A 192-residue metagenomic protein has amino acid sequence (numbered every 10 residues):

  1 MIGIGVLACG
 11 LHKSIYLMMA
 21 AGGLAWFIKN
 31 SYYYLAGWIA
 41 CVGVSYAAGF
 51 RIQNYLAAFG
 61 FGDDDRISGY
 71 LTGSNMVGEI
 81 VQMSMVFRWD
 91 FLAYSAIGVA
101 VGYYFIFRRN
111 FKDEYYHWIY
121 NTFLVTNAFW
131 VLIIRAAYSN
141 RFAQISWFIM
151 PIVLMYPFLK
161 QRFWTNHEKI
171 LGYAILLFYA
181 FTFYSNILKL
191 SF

Functional and structural regions predicted by a protein language model:
M1-H12, M18-L24: Membrane-interface alpha helices of multi-pass inner-membrane proteins
I2-G3, Y16-M19, L35-A36, I119-Y120 (+1 more regions): Hydrophobic alpha-helical transmembrane segments
L11, I15-A20, L92-G98, I145-V153: Membrane-embedded alpha-helical segments of multi-pass membrane proteins, especially the transmembrane helices
K13, W26-K29, D63-R66, F148-Y156: Alpha-helical transmembrane segments and their membrane-interface exit regions
A20-L24, V101, M150-R162: Transmembrane alpha-helical segments
G22, W26-N140, S185-S191: Alpha-helical transmembrane segments and terminal signal-anchor/GPI-anchor hydrophobic tails, characterized by long
T126, N140-W147, I152-L159: A generic structural signal for well-ordered alpha-helical surface patches
R162-F183: Signature aromatic-anchored transmembrane alpha helix within multi-pass, membrane-resident enzymes that catalyze glycan
